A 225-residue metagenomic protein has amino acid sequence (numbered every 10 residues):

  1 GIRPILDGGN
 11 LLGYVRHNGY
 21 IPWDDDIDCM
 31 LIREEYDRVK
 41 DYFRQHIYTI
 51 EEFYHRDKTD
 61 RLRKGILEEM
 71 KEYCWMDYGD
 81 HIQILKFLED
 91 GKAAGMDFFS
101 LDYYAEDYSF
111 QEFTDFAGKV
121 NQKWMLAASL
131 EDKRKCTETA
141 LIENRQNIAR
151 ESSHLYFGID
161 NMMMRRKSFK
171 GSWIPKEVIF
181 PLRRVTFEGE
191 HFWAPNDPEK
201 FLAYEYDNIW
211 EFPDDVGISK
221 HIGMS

Functional and structural regions predicted by a protein language model:
G1-I27, L31-Y36, K40: Active-site nucleotide-donor binding segment shared across nucleotidyl transfer reactions
R3, F43-D107, W124-E205, P213-S225: Conserved catalytic core of two-metal-ion nucleotidyltransferases
Y108-F113: A short secondary-structure junction signal
F116-A117: Short, His- and charge-rich active-site/binding loops that engage polyanionic ligands
N121: Charged, gly/pro-rich active-site loop segments
